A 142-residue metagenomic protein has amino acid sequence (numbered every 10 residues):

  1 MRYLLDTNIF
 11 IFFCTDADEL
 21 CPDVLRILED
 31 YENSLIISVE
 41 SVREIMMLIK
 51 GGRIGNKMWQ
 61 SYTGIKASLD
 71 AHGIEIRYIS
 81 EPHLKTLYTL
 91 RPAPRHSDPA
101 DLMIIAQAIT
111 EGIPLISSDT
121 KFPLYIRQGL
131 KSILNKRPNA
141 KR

Functional and structural regions predicted by a protein language model:
M1, M103-I105, I109-R142: Acidic, PIN/NYN-like endoribonuclease modules and their adjacent C-terminal/linker elements
M1-S38, R53-G64, L134-R142: Short, well-structured N-terminal submotif of metal-dependent ribonuclease cores
D6, E44, D101, D119: Acidic active-site catalytic centers that drive phospho-/nucleotidyl reactions and related ester hydrolyses
D6-N8, I45, L87, A108: Generic structural signal for small/hydrophobic residues in well-ordered secondary structure, especially within
I9, S41, H83, I104 (+1 more regions): Alpha-helix capping/helix-boundary segments
C14, V24, I49, R91 (+1 more regions): Short, flexible helix/strand-to-coil boundary loops that buttress conserved ligand/catalytic motifs in alpha/beta
V39-M47, E81: Short, conserved active-site loops that position catalytic residues or coordinate cofactors/metal ions across diverse
A71-S118: Active-site neighborhoods of divalent-metal-dependent phosphate/nucleic-acid chemistry enzymes
